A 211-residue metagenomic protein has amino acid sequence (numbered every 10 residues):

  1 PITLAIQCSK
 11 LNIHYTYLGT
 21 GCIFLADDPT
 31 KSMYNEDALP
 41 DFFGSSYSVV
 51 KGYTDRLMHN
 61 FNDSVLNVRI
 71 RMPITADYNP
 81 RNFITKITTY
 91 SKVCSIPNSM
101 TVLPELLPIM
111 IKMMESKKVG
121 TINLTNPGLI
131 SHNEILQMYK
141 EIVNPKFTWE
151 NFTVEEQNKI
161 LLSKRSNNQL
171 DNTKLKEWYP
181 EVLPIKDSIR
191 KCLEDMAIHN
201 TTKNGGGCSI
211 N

Functional and structural regions predicted by a protein language model:
P1-T16: NAD(P)-cofactor binding segment of oxidoreductase domains
Q7-L11, F61, V143: Helix C-cap/helix->beta junction micro-motif
H14, C22-V68, T75: Catalytic helix-loop patch of NAD(P)-dependent Rossmann-fold dehydrogenases
G19-G21, R69-R71, T125: Active-site beta-alpha turn of Rossmann-fold NAD(P)-dependent dehydrogenases/reductases
K31-D41, T85-S91, E156: Short glycine/proline- and charge-enriched loop/turn segments that cap or connect secondary-structure elements
R56-P108, K112: NAD(P)-dependent short-chain dehydrogenase/reductase
N98-T101, I130, L170, P180-L183: Residue-level signal for the nucleotide or nucleotide-sugar donor/cofactor binding architecture
I109-N167, K191, N200-N211: Mid/C-terminal beta-alpha module of Rossmann-like enzyme folds, strongest in SDR-family dehydrogenases/epimerases
